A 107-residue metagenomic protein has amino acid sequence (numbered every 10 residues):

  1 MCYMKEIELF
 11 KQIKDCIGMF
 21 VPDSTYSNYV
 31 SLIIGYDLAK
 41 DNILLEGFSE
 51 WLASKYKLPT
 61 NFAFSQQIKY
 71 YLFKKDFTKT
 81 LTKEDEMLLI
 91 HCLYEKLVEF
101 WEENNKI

Functional and structural regions predicted by a protein language model:
M1-F10, F77-T78, E84-D85, L89 (+1 more regions): Acidic, serine/proline-rich, intrinsically disordered low-complexity segments
M1-M4, I17-G18, N42-W51: Short charge-dense sequence patches
C2-D37: Short terminal alpha-helical segments
I13-I17, I33-K40, L52-Y56, Y71-K75 (+1 more regions): Generic structural signal for hydrophobic core residues of well-folded globular domains
V21-S24, G47, W101-N105: Long, hydrophobic, amphipathic alpha-helical segments used as structural scaffolds
P22, L38-N42, N61, K106: A generic secondary-structure boundary signal that marks alpha-helix termini
I43-K96: Amphipathic protein-protein interaction modules
